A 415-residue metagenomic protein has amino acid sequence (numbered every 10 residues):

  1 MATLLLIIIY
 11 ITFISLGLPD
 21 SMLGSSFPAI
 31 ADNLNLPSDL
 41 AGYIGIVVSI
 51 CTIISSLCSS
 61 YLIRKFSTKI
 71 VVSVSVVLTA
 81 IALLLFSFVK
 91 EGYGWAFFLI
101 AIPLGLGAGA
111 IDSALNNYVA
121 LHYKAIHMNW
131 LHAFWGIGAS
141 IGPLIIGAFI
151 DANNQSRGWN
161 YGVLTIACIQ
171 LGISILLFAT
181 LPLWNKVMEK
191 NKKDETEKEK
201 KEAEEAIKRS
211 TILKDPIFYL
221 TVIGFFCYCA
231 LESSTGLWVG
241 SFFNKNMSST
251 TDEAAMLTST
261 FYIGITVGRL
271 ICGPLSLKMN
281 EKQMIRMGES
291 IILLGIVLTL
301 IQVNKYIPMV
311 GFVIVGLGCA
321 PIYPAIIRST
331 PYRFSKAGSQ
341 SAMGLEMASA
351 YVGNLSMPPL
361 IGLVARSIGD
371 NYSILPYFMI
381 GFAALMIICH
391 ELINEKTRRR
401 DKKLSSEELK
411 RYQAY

Functional and structural regions predicted by a protein language model:
I14, G94-A110, I307-P321: Hydrophobic core of transmembrane alpha-helices in multi-pass small-molecule transporters, especially MFS/SLC-type
L23-G24, K214-S259, I263-T266: Extracytoplasmic gate region of multi-pass secondary transporters
I30-A31, L62-I63, V119, I145-N154 (+3 more regions): Interfacial helix-cap and linker-helix signal at transmembrane-aqueous boundaries of multi-pass secondary transporters
I54-G94: Conserved MFS/SLC helix-loop-helix module at the cytosolic interface between two early adjacent transmembrane helices
S55-T68, G268-N280, A365-R366: Helix-to-loop junctions at the C-terminal end of transmembrane segments in multipass secondary transporters
I100-F134: Cytoplasmic helix-loop-helix junction between adjacent transmembrane helices in 12-TM secondary transporters
N160-P182, L375-E391: Symmetry-related core transmembrane helices of the 12-TM Major Facilitator Superfamily/SLC fold
F334-D370: A late C-terminal transmembrane helix in Major Facilitator Superfamily
